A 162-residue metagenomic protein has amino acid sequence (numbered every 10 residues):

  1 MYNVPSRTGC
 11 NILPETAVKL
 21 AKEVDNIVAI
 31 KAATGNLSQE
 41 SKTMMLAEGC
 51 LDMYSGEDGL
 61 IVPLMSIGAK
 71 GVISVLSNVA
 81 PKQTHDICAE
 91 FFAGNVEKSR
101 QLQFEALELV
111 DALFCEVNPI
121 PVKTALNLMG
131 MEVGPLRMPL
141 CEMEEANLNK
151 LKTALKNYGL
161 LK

Functional and structural regions predicted by a protein language model:
M1-D52: Glycine/proline-rich, positively charged, aromatic-decorated active-site loop/lid region on the catalytic face
V24, T34-L37, D58, S77-P81: Alpha-helix N-cap/helix-start capping motif
G59-K162: Structured C-terminal cap/extension of enzyme domains
